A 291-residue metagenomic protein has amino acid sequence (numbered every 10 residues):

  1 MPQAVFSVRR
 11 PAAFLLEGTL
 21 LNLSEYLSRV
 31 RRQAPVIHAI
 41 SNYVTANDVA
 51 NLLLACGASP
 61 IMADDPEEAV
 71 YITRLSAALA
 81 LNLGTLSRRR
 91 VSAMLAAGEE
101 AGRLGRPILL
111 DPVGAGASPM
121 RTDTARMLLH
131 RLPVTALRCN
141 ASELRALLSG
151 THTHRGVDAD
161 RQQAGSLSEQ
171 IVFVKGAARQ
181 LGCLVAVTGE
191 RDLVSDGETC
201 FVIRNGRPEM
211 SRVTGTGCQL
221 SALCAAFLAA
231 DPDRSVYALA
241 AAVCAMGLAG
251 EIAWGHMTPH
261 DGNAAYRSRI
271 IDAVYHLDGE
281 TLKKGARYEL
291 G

Functional and structural regions predicted by a protein language model:
M1-A4, R10-A12: Short, often N-terminal, low-complexity regions that either remain intrinsically disordered or form a short helix
G18-L110: Conserved N-terminal subdomain of the carbohydrate kinase-like
L86-R89, G114-S118, L193, M210: Short, small-residue-enriched loops and turns at beta-alpha junctions that line or gate enzyme active sites
R90-A93, G98-C139: Glycine/small-residue-rich loop that forms an oxyanion/phosphate-binding "nest" at active or ligand-binding sites
M120-C200: Conserved phosphate/ATP/ADP-binding segment of small-molecule kinases
F201-T214: Short pre-catalytic strand/loop immediately N-terminal to key active-site residues, enriched for Gly-Thr
T214, L223-Y266: Conserved post-catalytic alpha-helical subdomain immediately downstream of the catalytic base and nucleotide-binding
L248-G291: Charged C-terminal helix
